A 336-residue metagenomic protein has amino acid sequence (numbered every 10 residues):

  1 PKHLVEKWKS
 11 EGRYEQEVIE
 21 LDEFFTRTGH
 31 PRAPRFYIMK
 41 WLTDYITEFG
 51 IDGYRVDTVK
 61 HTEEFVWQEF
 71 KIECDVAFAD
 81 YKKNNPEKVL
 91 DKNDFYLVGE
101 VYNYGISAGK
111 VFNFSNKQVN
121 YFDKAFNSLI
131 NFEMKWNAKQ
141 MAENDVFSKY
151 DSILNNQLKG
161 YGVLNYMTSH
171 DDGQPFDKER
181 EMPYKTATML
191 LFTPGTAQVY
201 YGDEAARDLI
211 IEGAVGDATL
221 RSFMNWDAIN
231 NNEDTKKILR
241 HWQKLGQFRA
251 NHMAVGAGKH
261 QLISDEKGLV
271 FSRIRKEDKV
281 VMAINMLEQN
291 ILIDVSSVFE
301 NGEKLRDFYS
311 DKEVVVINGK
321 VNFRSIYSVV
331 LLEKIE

Functional and structural regions predicted by a protein language model:
P1-R35, D52-H61, A138-Q140, T168-E179 (+1 more regions): The substrate-binding groove and active-site-proximal loops of carbohydrate-active enzymes, especially glycoside
R35-Y37, V321-N322: C-terminal active-site rim and adjoining tail of enzyme catalytic domains
K40-K159, V163, E179-R180, M189 (+5 more regions): Active-site-proximal helices and loops of the catalytic beta/alpha 8
R55, N165, V199-Y201, M282: Structured core elements
L190-D208: Substrate-binding cleft of secreted/luminal carbohydrate-active enzymes
E266-G268, D278, I326-L331: Short hydrophobic/aromatic beta-strand or adjacent loop that forms the aromatic wall/cage of a ligand/substrate-binding
R306-K320: Solvent-exposed beta-strand/loop surfaces of large extracellular or lumenal domains
V316-E336: C-terminal beta-strand-rich structural cap/linker in extracellular carbohydrate-active enzymes
